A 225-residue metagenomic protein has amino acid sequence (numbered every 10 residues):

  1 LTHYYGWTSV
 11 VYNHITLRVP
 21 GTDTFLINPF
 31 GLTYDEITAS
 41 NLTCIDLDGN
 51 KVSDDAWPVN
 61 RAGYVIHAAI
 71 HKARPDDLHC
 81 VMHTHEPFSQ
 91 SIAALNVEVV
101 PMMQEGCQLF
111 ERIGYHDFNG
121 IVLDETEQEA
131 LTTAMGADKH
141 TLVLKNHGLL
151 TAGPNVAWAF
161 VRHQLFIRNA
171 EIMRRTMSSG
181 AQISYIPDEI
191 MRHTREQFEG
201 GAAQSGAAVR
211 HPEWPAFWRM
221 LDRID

Functional and structural regions predicted by a protein language model:
L1-D225: Glycine-rich flexible loops
